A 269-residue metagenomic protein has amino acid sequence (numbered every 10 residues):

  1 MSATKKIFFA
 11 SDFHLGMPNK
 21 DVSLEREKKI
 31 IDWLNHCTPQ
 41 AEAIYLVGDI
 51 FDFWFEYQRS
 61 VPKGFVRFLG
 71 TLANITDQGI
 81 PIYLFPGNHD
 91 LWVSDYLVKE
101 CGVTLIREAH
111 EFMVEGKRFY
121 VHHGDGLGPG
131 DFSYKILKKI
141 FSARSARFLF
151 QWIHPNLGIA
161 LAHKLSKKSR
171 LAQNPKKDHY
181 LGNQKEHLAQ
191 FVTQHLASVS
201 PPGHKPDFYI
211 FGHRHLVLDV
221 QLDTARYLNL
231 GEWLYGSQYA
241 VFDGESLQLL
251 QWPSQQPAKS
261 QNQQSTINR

Functional and structural regions predicted by a protein language model:
S2-K6, A10, L15-V114: Core catalytic region of metal-dependent phosphoesterases/phosphodiesterases, especially metallo-beta-lactamase-like
F9, R118-H122, L228-N229: Short hydrophobic-aromatic micro-motifs
S11-H14, D49-I50, N88-H89, G124-D125 (+3 more regions): Active-site metal-binding loops of divalent metal-dependent hydrolases
L91-D95, V121-H122, G128-D131: Short, well-ordered, mixed-charge alpha-helical segments that flank or form enzyme active sites
G102-R107, D125, G130-L137, F141-R144 (+1 more regions): Conserved beta-sheet core of the metallophosphoesterase superfamily
V114-E115, L222: Structural motif
G124-F191: Active-site-proximal loop/helix segment associated with metal-binding centers of metalloenzymes
A258-R269: Short, basic, low-complexity termini and linkers enriched in Ser/Thr/Gly/Pro that act as targeting/leader peptides
